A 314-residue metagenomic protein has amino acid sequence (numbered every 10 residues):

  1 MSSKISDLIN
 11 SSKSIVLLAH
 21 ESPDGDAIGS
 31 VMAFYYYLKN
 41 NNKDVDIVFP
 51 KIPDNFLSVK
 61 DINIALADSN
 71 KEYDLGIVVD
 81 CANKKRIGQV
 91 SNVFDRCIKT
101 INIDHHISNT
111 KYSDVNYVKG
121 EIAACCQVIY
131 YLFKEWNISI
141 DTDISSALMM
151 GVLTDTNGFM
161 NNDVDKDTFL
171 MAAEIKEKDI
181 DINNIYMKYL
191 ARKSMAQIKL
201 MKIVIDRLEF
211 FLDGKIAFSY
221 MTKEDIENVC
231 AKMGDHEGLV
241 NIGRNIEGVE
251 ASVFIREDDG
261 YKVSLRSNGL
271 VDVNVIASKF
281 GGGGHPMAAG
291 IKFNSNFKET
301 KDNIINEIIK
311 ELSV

Functional and structural regions predicted by a protein language model:
M1-K4, A82-N83, F133-E135, G260-K262: Short, motif-level signal for alpha-helix interfacial/capping segments enriched in acidic residues and aromatics/proline
S3-L57, A67, K71-L75, T154-V314: Hydrophobic helix-and-loop "lid/oligomerization" segment in the mid-to-C-terminal part of catalytic domains
S6, L66-A67, Q89-N92, N116-K119 (+2 more regions): A generic local secondary-structure boundary/capping motif
F34-Y35, V93-R96, V118-K119, L170: Glycine-rich, phosphate-binding/catalytic loops in enzymes
K60-V115: Active-site cofactor/cluster-binding pocket
T100-N102, N116-Y117, I216-F218, F254: Conserved beta-strand scaffold positions in the cores of enzyme catalytic domains, especially in NTP/NDP-utilizing
H106-M171: Short alpha-helices
